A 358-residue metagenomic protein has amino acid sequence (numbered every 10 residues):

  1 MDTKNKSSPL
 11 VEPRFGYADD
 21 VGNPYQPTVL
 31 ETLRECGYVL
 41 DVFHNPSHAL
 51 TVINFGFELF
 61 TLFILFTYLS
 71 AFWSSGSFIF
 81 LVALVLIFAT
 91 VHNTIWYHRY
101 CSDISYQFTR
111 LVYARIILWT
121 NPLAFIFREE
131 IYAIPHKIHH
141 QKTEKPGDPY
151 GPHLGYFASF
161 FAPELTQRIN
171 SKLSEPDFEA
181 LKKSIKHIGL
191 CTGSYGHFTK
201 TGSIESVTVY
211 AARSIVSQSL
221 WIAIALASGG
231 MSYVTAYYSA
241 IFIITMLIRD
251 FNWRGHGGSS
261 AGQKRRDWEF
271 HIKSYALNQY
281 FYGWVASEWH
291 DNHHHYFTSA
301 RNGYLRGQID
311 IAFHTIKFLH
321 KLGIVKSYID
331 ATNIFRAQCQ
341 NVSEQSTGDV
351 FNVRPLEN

Functional and structural regions predicted by a protein language model:
M1-R249, T298-N358: Non-catalytic, topology-defining segments of multipass membrane proteins
P9-Y17, G257-K273: Acidic, Mg2+-coordinating active-site segments of isoprenoid diphosphate-utilizing enzymes
W73, F80-L81, M231-S232, S259-G262 (+2 more regions): A short linear-motif detector with a strong N-terminal bias
W96-Y97, I138, F242, R254 (+2 more regions): Alpha-helical architecture
R99-S105, W253-K264: A cytosolic-side transmembrane-helix exit/cap motif
T192-I204, G262-W289, Y296: Active-site-proximal inter-transmembrane loops
T245-R249, L277-D291, D310, H314: Short amphipathic alpha-helical segments
G258, A286-S287, D291-H294, L319-G323: Short leucine-rich amphipathic alpha-helical surface patches
